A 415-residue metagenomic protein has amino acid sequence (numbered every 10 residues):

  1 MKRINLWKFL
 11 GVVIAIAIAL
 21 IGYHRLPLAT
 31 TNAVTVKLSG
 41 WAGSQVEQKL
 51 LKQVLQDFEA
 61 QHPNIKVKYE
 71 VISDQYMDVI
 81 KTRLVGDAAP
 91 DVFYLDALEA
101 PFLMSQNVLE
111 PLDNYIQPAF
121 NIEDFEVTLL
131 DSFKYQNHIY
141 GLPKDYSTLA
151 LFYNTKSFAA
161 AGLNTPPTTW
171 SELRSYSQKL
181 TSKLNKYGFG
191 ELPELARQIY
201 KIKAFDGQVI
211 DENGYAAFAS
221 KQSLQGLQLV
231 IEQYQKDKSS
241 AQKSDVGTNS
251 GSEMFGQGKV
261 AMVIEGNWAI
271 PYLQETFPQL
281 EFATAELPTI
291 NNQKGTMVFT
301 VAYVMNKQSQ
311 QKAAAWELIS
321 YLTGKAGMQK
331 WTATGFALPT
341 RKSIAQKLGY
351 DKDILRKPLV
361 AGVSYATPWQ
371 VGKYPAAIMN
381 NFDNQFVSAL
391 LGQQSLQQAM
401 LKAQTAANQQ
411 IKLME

Functional and structural regions predicted by a protein language model:
K2-V13, A17-I21, A159, S364-E415: Conserved C-terminal helix/tail region of periplasmic/extracytoplasmic solute-binding proteins
N32-Q45, I65-E70, D91-V92, Y140 (+2 more regions): Short, well-ordered beta-strand elements
A33, A285, A333-N384, S388 (+1 more regions): Long, aromatic- and glycine/proline-rich binding clefts that accommodate carbohydrate-like moieties
Q56, A60-Q61, K66, A160 (+6 more regions): Extracytoplasmic/periplasmic substrate-recognition and gating elements
D57, Q61-F125, A160-A161, T168 (+4 more regions): Extracytoplasmic "Venus flytrap"/periplasmic binding protein-like
A97-A150, A159, E172-R174, S182 (+4 more regions): Hinge/lid segment of periplasmic solute-binding proteins
D113-F125, G207-L227, Q274-F277, L287-T296 (+2 more regions): Short, solvent-exposed loop/beta-turn-alpha elements that line the ligand-binding surface or hinge of extracytoplasmic
Y176-K179, Y215-S244: Glycine-centered hinge/linker elements that transmit conformational signals in sensory and ligand-binding systems
